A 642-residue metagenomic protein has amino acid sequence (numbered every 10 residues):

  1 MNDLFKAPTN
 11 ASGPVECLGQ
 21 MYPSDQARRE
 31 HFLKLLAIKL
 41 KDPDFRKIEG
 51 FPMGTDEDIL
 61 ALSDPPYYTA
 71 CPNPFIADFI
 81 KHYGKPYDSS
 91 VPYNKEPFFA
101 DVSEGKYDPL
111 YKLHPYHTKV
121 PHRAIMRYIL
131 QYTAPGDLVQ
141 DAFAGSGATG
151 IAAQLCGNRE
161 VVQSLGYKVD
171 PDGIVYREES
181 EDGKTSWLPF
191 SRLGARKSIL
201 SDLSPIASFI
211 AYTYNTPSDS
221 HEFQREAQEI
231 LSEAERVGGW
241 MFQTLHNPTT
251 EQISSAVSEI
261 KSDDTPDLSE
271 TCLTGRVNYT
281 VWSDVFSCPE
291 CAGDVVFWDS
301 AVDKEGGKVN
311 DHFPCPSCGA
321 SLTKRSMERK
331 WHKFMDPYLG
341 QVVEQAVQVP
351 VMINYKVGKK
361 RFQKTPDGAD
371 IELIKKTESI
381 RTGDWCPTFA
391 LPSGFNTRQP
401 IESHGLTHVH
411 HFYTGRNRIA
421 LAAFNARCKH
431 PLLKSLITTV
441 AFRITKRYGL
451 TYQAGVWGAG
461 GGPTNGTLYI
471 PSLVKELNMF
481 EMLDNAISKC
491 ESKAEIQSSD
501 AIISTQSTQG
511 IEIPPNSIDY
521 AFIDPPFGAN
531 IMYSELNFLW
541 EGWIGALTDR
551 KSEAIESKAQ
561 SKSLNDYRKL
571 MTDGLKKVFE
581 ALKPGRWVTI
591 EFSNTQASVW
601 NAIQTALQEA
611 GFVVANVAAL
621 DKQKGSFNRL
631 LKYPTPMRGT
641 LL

Functional and structural regions predicted by a protein language model:
M1-Y67: Intrinsically disordered, low-complexity linkers and terminal regions that flank or interleave Cys/His-based
R46-A142, G150-P514, Y533-Q560, G574 (+4 more regions): Nucleic-acid modification enzymes, centered on SAM-dependent nucleic-acid methyltransferases
S146: Conserved SAM/SAH-binding loop
A521-F522: Hydrophobic beta-strand segment of the Class I
R568-P584, E609: A short glycine-rich, Lys/Arg-flanked "PGG" loop and its adjoining helix->strand segment in the class I
R586-F592: Conserved beta-strand signature within the Rossmann-like core of class I S-adenosyl-L-methionine
